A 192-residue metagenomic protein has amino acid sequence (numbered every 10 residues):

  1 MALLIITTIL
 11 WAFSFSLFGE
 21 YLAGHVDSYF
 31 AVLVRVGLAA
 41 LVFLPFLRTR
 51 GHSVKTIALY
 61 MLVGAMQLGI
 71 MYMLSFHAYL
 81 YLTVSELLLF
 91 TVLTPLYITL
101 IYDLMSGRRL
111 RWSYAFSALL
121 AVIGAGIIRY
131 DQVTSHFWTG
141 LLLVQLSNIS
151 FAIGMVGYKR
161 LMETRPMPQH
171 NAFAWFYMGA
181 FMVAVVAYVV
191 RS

Functional and structural regions predicted by a protein language model:
M1-F30, T134-R160, A180-V186: Glycine-/small-residue-enriched transmembrane alpha-helix faces in small-molecule transporters and effluxers
L3-T8, Y60-G64, F76, L88 (+3 more regions): Residue-level signature of transmembrane alpha-helical cores of multipass secondary-active transporters and flippases
L10, S14-F15, L44-L87, T91 (+1 more regions): Specific transmembrane alpha-helical segments of multi-pass solute transporters/efflux pumps, especially DMT/EamA
Y21, A31, A78, L104-S106 (+2 more regions): Hydrophobic/aromatic residues within transmembrane alpha-helices of multi-pass small-molecule transporters
A23-I70, Y97-I98, S150-G157, A174-R191: Transmembrane alpha-helices of multi-pass small-molecule transport proteins
V42-G51, S75, T94-F116: C-terminal transmembrane-helix exit sites in multi-pass transporters
F43, L110-Y130, N148, A184: Hydrophobic transmembrane alpha-helices of multi-pass small-molecule transport proteins
M71-L80, G126-V133, A180-S192: Hydrophobic alpha-helical transmembrane segments in multi-pass integral membrane proteins
